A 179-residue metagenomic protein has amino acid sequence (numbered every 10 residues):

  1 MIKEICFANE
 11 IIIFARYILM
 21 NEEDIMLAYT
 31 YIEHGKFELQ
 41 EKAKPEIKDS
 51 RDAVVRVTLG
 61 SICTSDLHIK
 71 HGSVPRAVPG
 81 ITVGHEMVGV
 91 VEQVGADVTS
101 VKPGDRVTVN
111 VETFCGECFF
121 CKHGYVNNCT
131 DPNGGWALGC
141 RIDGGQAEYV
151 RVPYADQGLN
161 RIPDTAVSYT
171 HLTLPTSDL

Functional and structural regions predicted by a protein language model:
I12-I25: Short, Lys/Arg-enriched N-terminal segments with co-localized hydrophobic residues within the first ~10-30 amino acids
I32, K44-P45, V78-G84, L138-D143 (+1 more regions): Short Gly/Pro-enriched turn/cap motifs at secondary-structure boundaries
P45-G60, S73-K122, P163-T165: Glycine-rich beta-strand-centered segment in the early N-terminal region that forms part of a ligand/cofactor-binding
S65-L67: Cytochrome P450 core scaffold surrounding the K-helix E-X-X-R motif and the conserved "meander" helix-loop region
V111-G158: Cysteine-cluster motifs in flexible loop/terminal segments that predominantly coordinate metals
L159-Y169: Glycine/charged-rich beta-loop-alpha catalytic/anionic-binding loops adjacent to active sites
T170-T176: Conserved small/polar residues in nucleotide/adenosyl-binding loops
